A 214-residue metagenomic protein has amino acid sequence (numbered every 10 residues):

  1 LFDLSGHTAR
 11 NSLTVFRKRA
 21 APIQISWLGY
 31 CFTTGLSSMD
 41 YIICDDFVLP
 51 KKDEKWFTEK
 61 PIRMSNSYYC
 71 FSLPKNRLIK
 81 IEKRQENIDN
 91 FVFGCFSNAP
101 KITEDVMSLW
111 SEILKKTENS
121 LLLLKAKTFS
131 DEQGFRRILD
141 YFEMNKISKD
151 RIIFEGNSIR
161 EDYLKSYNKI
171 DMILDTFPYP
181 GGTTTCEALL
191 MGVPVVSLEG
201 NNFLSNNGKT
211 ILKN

Functional and structural regions predicted by a protein language model:
L1-H7: Short N-terminal targeting/anchoring amphipathic segment
D3, F96, K125, D175-T176 (+1 more regions): Thr-Gly-centered strand-to-loop micro-motif
H7, L28-F32, V48, Y179 (+1 more regions): Short, acidic/turn-prone active-site loops that include or flank metal/cofactor- and phosphate-binding residues
N11-V15, S108-E112, T184-E187: A short acidic, amphipathic alpha-helical/loop segment
R19-E82: Active-site-proximal region of nucleotide-activated glycan assembly enzymes, centered on histidine/acidic-rich loops
N66-I159: Conserved catalytic-core segment of nucleotide-activated headgroup transferases in glycan assembly
K165-N168, M172, T176-N214: Catalytic binding pocket for nucleotide-activated donors in carbohydrate/polymer assembly enzymes
